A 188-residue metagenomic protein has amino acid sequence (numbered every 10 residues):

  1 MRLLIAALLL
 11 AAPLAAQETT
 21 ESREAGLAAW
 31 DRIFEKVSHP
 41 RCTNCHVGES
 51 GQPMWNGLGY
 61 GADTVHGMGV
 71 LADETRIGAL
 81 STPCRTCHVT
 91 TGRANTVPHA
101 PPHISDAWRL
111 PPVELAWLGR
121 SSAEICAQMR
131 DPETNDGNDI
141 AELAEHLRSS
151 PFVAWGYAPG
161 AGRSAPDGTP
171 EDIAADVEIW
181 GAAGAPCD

Functional and structural regions predicted by a protein language model:
M1-F34, M54, V70, A94-D188: N-terminal export/targeting leaders of redox proteins
A15-A16, N44, T64, T86: Intrinsically disordered, low-complexity regions enriched for glutamine and histidine
A28, P40, A79-T82, D172: Short, well-structured alpha-helical interface segments that form or flank functional binding sites
K36, G78-S81, R120: Processing junctions and N-termini across compartments
S38-E49, S81-T91: The canonical Cys-X-X-Cys-His
C42-E74: N-terminal, post-signal-peptide region of Sec/Tat-exported proteins
G61-P102: Mid-chain, structured segments of secreted extracytoplasmic proteins
